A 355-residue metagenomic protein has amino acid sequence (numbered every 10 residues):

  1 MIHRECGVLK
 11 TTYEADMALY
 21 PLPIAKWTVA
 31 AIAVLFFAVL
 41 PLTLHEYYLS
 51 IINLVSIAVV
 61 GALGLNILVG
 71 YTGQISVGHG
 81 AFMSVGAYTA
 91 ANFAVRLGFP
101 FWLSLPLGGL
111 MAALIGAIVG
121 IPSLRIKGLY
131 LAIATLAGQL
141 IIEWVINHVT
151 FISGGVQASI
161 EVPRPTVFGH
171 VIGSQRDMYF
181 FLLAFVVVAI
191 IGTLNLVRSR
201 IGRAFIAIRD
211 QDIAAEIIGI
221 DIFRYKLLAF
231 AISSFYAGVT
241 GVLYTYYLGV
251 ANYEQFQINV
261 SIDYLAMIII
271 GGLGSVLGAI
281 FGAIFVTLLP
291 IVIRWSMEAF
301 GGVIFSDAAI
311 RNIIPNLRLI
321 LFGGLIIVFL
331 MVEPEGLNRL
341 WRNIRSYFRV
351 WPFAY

Functional and structural regions predicted by a protein language model:
M1-Y355: Transmembrane alpha-helices and adjacent helix-loop boundaries
